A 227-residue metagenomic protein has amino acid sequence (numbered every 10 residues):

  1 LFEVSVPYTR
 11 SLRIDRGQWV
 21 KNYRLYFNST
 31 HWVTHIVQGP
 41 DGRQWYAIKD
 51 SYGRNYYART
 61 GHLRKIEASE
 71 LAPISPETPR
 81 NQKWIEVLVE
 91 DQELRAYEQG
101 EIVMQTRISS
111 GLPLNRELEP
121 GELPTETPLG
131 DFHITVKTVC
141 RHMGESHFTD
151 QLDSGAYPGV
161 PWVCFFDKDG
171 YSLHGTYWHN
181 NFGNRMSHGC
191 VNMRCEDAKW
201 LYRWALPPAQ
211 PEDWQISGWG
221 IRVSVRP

Functional and structural regions predicted by a protein language model:
L1, K49-Q82: Boundary regions of SH3-family modules and the immediately adjacent low-complexity/disordered segments in eukaryotic
L1-P40, S75-P76: Beta-loop motif signature
Y8, V37, D50-Y52, H62 (+7 more regions): A mature extracytoplasmic/lumenal domain signature
N22-K65: SH3/SH3-like beta-barrel superfamily modules
I36, Q105-R107, D131: Residue-level detector of high-confidence beta-strand sites
T60-G61, A68, T78-R80, N115 (+2 more regions): Exported/periplasmic cell-wall-interacting domains
A68-R116: A structural motif detector for short, solvent-exposed N-terminal "entry" segments of globular domains
S109-D131: Electropositive
